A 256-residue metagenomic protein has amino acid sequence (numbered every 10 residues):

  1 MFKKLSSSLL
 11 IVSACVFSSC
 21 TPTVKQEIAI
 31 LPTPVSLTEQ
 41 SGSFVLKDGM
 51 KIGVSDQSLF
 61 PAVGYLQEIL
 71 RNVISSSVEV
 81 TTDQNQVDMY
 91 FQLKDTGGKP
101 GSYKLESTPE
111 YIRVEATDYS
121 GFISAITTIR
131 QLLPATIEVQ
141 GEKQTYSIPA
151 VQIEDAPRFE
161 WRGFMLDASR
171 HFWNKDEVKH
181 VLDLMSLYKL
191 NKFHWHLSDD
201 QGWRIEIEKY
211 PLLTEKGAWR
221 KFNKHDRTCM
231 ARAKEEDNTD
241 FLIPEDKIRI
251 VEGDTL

Functional and structural regions predicted by a protein language model:
M1-A29: Bacterial Sec-dependent N-terminal signal peptides
L9, S13-A14, M50, I74 (+1 more regions): Generic low-complexity, intrinsically disordered sequence content enriched in small uncharged/hydrophobic residues
C20-W161: Contiguous, structured surface segment used for ligand recognition
G98-L256: Feature activates predominantly on carbohydrate-active enzymes
